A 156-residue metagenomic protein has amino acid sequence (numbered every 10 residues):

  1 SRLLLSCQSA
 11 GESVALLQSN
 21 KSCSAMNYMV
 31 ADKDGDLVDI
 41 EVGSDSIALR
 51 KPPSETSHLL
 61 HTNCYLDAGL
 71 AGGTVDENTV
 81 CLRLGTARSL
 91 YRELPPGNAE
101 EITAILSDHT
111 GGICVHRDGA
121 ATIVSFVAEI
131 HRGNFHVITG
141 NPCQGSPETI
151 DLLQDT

Functional and structural regions predicted by a protein language model:
S1-T156: C-terminal, well-structured catalytic/ligand-binding subdomain of enzymes
